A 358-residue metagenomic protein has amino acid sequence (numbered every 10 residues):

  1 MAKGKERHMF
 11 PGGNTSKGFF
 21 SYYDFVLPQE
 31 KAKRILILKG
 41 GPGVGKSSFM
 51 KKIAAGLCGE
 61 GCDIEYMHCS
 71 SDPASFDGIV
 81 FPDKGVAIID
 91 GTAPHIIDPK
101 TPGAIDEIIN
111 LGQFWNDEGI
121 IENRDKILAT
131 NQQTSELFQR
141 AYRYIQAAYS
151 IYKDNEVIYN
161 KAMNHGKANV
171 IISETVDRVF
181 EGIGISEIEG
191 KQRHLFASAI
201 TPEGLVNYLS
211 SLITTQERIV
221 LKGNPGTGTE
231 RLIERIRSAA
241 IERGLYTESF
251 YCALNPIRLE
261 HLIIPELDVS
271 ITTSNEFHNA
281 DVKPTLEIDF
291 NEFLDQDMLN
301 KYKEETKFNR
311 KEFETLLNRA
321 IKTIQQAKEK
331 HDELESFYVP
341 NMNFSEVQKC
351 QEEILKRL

Functional and structural regions predicted by a protein language model:
M1-L27, G166-S210: N-terminal pre-Walker A segment at the start of P-loop NTPase domains
A2-F20, A55-G119, A239-N318: Conserved nucleotide-sensing/catalytic segment adjacent to the nucleotide-binding pocket in NTP-handling enzymes
Y22-D24, Q29-K33, G41-P42: Charged, compositionally biased non-catalytic regions
I35-A54, V206, T214-A240: Glycine-rich phosphate-binding P-loop
L38-K39, F49-M50, E65-H68, T92 (+5 more regions): A cross-family "folded-core" feature that marks the main globular domain of proteins
G119-K126: Acidic/polar active-site rim loop that often engages polyanionic ligands
K126-V179, F308, E312-Q351: An accessory alpha-helical subdomain
E353-L355: Long, K/E/R/D-enriched contiguous segments that form extended
